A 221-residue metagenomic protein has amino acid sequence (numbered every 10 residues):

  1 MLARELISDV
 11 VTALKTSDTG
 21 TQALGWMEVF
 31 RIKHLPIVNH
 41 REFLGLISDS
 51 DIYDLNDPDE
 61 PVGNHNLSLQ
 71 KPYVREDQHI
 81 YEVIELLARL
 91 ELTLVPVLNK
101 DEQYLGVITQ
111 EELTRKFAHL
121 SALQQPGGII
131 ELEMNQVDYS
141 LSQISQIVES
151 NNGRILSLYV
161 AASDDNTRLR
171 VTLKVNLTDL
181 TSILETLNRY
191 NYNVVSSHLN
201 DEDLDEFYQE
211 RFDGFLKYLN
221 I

Functional and structural regions predicted by a protein language model:
M1-V10, G45-L90, K100, V107-D165 (+1 more regions): Tandem CBS (Bateman) regulatory domains
A3-R4, K15, Q22, R31-H34: Alpha-helical/coil-rich non-catalytic "connector" segments in signaling and regulatory proteins
L14, M27, K33-I47, V74-R75 (+1 more regions): Cytosolic beta-strand hydrophobic patch enriched in CBS
D18-G25, H79-I84: Short, basic/aromatic recognition patches
L156-L158, E185-L204, Y218: Conserved short beta-strand edge segments in small beta-sheet-based binding/regulatory domains
A162-R168, H198-G214: Short proline/glycine- and acidic-rich turn/helix-capping motifs at secondary-structure junctions
N166-T178: Short basic, glycine-rich beta-strand/loop surfaces that mediate nucleic-acid
V175-T178, E206-I221: Short, low-order "capping/linker" segments at domain edges
